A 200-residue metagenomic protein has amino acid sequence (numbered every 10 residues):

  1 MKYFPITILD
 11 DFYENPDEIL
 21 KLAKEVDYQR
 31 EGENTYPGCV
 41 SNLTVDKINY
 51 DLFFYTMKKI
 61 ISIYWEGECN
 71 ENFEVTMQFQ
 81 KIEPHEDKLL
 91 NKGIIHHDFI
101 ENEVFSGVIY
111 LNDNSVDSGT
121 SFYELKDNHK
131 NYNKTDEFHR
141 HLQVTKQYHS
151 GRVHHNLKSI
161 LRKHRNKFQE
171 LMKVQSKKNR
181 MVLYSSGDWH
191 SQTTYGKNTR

Functional and structural regions predicted by a protein language model:
M1-I95, G119-T120, K126, N131-T145 (+1 more regions): Non-heme Fe(II)/2-oxoglutarate
H85-R200: Catalytic core of non-heme Fe(II) oxygenases with the double-stranded beta-helix
